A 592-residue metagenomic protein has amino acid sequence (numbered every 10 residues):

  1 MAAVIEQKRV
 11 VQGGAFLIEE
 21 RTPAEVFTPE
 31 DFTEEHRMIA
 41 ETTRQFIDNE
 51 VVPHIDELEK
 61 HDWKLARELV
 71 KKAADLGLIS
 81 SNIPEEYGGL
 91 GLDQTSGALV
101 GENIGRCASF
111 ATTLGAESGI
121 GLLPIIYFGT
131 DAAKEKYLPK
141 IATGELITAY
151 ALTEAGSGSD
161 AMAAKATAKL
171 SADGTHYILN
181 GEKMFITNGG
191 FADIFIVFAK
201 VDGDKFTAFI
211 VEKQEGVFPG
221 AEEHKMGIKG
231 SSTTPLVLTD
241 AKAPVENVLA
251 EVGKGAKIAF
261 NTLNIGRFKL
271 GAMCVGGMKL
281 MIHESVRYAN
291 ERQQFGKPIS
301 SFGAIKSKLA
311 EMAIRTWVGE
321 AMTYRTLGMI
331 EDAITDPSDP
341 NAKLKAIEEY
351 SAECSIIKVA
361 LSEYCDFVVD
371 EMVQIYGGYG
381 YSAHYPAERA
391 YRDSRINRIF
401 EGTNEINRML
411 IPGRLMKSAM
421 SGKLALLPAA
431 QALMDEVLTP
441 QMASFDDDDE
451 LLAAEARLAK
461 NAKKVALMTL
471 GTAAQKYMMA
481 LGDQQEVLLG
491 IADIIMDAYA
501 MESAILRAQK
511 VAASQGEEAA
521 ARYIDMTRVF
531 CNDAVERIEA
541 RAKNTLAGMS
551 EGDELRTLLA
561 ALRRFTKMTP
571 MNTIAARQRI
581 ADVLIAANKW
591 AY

Functional and structural regions predicted by a protein language model:
A2-I5, T28-F32, M38-I39, P219-E320 (+6 more regions): Glycine-rich beta->alpha junctions and the first turn(s) of the following alpha-helix
A2-T28, L99-V100, I120, Y379-L452 (+1 more regions): Glycine-rich phosphate/cofactor-binding loops in nucleotide/flavin-utilizing enzymes
Q12, D75-E135, P139-E145, T187-I194 (+7 more regions): Internal helix-loop-helix
G144-L152: A short, Trp-centered hydrophobic/proline-enriched beta-strand micro-motif
T175-P219: A short core secondary-structure module
I334-P340, D366-Y391, S514, A540-R563: A glycine-biased, small/acidic residue-tolerant capping/turn segment at secondary-structure junctions
A346-Y379, I524-K543: Charged, glycine-rich active-site and insertion segments that engage polyanionic ligands
L438-Y592: C-terminal amphipathic alpha-helical interaction region
